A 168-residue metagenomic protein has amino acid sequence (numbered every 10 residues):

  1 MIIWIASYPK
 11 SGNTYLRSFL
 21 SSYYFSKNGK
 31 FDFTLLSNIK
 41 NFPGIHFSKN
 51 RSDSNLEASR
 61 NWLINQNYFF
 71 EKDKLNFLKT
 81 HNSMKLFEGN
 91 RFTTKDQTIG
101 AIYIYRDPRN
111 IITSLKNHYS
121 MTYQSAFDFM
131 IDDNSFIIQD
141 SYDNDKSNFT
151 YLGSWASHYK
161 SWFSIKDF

Functional and structural regions predicted by a protein language model:
M1-F168: PAPS-dependent sulfotransferase catalytic domain
